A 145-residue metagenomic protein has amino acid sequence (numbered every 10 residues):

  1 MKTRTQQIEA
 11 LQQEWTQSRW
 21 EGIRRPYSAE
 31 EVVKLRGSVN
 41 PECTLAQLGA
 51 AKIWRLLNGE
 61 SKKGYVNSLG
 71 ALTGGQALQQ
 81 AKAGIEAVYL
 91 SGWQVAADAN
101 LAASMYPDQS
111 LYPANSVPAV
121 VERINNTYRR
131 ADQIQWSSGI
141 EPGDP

Functional and structural regions predicted by a protein language model:
R4, A46, A50, T73 (+2 more regions): Generic structural signal for well-ordered, non-membrane alpha-helical segments in soluble metabolic enzymes
R4-G70, A81, W136-P145: N-terminal amphipathic alpha-helix/helix-capping segment at the start of soluble metabolic enzymes
E60-K63, A102-P107: Glycine/charged-rich beta-loop-alpha catalytic/anionic-binding loops adjacent to active sites
G64-N67, I85-V88, E122-N125: Structural motif
L72-Q94: Catalytic domains of carbohydrate-active enzymes, especially glycoside hydrolases
Q94, S104-P145: Active-site beta->alpha loop and helix N-cap motifs at the rims of alpha/beta catalytic domains
A96-N100: Short acidic/His/Gly/Ser-rich catalytic and metal-binding motifs that mark active-site loops of diverse hydrolases
